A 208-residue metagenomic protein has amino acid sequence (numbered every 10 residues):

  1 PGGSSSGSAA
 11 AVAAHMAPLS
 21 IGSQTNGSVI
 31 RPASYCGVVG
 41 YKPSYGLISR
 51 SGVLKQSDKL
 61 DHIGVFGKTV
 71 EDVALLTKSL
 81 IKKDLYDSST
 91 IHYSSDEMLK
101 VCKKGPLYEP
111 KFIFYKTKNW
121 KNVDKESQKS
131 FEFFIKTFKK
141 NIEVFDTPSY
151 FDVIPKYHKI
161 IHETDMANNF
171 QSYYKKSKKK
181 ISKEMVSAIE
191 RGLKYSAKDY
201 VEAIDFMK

Functional and structural regions predicted by a protein language model:
P1-L80: Short glycine/serine-rich loop segments
S6, S23, A33-C36, K68-L75 (+8 more regions): Conserved active-site and cofactor/substrate-binding residues in soluble primary-metabolism enzymes
S23, T90-H92, F145-P148, V186-S187 (+1 more regions): Beta-strand segments within the central parallel beta-sheet cores of soluble alpha/beta enzyme folds
T25, R31-G37, P43-S44, S49-G52 (+10 more regions): Glycine-rich, flexible loop/turn motifs
P43-G46, V65-E71, L75-Y86, K136-E143 (+3 more regions): Generic secondary-structure signature for well-ordered alpha-helical cores
H62, L85-Y157, L193-K194: Gly/Ser-rich, acidic/histidine-flanked active-site/gating loops
K103-Y115, Y157-M207: Short helix-loop capping/hinge segments that flank enzyme active sites or metal/cofactor-binding pockets
